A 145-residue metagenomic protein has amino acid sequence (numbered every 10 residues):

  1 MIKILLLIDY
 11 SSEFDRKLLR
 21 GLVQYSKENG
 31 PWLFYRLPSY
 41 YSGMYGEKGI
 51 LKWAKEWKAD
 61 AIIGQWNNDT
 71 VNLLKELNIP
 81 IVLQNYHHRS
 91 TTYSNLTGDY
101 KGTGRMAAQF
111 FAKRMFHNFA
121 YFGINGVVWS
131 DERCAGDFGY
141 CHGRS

Functional and structural regions predicted by a protein language model:
M1-A61, V71-S145: Bacterial carbohydrate/catabolite-sensing allosteric modules
G64: Redox-cofactor binding/interface segments in oxidoreductases and associated redox assembly factors
N68: Short glycine-rich anion-binding loops that position phosphate/pyrophosphate groups of nucleotides and phosphorylated
